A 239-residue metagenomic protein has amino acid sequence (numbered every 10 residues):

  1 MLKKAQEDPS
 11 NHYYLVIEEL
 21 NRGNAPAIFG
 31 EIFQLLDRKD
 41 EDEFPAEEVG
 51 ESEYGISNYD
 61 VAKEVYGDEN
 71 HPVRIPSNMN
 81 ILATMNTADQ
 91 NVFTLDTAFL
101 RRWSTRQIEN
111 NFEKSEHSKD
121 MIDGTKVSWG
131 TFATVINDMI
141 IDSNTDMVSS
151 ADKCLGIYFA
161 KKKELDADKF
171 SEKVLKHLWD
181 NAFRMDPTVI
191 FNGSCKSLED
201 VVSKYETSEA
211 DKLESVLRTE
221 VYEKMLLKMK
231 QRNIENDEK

Functional and structural regions predicted by a protein language model:
M1-K239: C-terminal regulatory/interaction module of P-loop NTP-utilizing enzymes
